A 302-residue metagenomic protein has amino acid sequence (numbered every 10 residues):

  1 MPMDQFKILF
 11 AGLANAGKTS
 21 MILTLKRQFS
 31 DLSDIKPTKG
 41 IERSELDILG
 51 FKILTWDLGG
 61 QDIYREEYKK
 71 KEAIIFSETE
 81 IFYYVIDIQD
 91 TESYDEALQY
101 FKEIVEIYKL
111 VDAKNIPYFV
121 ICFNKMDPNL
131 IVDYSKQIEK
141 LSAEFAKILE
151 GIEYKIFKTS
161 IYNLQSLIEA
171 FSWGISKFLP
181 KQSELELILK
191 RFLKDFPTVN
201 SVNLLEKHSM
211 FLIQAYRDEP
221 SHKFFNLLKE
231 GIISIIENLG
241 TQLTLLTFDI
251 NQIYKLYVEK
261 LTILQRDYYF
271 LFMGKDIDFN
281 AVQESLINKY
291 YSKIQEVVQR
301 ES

Functional and structural regions predicted by a protein language model:
K18: Conserved lysine of the Walker
M21-I22: Post-Walker A alpha-helix
K26-K52: Switch I (effector-binding) loop of TRAFAC-class P-loop GTPase G-domains
I53-Y83, D87-I107: Switch II of P-loop NTPase G domains
E80-V85, Y108-M126, I148-K158: Conserved beta-strand/loop subsegment of P-loop NTPase cores
N129-I188: Canonical P-loop GTPase G-domain recognition
Y216-E259: A charged amphipathic helix-loop-strand protein-protein interaction module that recurs in cytosolic assemblies
T241-L286: Sensory/regulatory domains in signal-transduction proteins
